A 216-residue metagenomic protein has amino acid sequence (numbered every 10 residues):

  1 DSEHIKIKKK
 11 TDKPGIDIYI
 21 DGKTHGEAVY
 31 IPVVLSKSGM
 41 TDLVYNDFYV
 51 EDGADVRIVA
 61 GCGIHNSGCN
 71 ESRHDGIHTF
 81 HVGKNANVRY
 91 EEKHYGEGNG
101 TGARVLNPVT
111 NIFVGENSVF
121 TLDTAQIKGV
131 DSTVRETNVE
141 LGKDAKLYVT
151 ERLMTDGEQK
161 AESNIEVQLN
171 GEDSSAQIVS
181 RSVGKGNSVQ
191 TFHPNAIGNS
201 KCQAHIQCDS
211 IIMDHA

Functional and structural regions predicted by a protein language model:
S2-A216: Conserved beta-strand/loop scaffold segments within soluble protein domains that form the structured core and edges
